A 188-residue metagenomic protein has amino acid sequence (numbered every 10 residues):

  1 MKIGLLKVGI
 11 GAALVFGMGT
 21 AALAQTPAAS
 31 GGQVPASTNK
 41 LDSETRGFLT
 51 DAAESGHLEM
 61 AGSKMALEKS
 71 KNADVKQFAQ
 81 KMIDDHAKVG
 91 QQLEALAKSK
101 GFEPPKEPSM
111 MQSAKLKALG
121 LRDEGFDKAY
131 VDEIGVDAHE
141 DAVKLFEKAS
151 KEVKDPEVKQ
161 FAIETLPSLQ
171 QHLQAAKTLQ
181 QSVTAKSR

Functional and structural regions predicted by a protein language model:
K2-A12, F16-R188: His/Met- and acidic-residue-enriched segments that coordinate or traffic transition-metal cofactors and support
